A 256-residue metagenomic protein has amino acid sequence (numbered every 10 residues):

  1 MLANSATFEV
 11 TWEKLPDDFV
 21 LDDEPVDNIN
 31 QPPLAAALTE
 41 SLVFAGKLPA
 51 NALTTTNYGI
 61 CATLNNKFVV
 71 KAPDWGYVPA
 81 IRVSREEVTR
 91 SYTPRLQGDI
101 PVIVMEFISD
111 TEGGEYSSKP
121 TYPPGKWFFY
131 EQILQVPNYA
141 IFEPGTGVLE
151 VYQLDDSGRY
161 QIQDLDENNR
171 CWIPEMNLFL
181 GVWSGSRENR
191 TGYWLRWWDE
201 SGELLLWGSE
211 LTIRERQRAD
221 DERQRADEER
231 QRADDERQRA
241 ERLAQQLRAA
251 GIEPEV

Functional and structural regions predicted by a protein language model:
L2-D27, S41-F44, A62-K67, V78-I103 (+2 more regions): C-terminal interaction segment
N28-T56, T63-G76: Acidic-basic catalytic patches of nuclease active cores, encompassing PD-(D/E)XK and other metal-cofactor nuclease
P73, P137-N138: Short, surface-exposed beta-edge/turn micro-motifs
